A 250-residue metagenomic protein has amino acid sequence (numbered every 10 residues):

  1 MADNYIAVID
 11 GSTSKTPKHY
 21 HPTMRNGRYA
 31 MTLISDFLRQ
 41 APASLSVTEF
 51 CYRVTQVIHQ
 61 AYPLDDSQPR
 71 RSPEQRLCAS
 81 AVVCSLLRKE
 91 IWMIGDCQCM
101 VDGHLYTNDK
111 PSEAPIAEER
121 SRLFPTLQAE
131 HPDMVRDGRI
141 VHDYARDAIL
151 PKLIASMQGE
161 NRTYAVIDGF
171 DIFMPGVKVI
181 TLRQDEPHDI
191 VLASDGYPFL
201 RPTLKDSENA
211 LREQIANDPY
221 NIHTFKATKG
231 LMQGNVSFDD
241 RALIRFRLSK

Functional and structural regions predicted by a protein language model:
M1-K250: PP2C/PPM-type serine/threonine phosphatase catalytic domain
